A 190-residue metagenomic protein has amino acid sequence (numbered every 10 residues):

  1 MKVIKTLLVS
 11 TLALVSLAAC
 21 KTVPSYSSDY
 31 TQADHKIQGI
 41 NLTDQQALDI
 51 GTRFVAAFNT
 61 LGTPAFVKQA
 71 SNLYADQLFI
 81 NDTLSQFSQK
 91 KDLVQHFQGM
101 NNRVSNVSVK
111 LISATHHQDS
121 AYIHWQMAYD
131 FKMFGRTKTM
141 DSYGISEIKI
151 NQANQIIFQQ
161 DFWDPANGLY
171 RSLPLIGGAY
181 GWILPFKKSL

Functional and structural regions predicted by a protein language model:
M1-L8: Bacterial N-terminal signal peptides that target proteins for export
V15-A19: C-terminal motif of bacterial Sec signal peptides marking the signal peptidase cleavage site
C20-K68, N72, L190: Short, low-complexity N-terminal intrinsically disordered segments enriched in polar/charged residues
K21-G39, N102-S108, I112-L190: A beta-strand edge to alpha-helix "cap/lid" segment located at domain peripheries
G51-F58, Y74, F97, M127 (+1 more regions): Hydrophobic alpha-helical core bundles mediating ligand binding, dimerization, or RNAP-core interactions
T60, F79-I80, K132: General structural signal for alpha-helix termini and helix-helix connectors
V67-N72, D76-Q118: A solvent-exposed, acidic/Ser-Thr-rich amphipathic alpha-helical stretch
